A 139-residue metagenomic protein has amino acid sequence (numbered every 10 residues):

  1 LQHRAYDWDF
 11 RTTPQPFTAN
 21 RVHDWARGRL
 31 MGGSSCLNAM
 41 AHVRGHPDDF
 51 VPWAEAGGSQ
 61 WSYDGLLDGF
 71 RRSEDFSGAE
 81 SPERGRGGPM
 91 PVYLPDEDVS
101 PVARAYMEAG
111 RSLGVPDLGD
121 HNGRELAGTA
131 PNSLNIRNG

Functional and structural regions predicted by a protein language model:
L1-R72: N-terminal glycine-rich phosphate/pyrophosphate-binding loop and immediately adjacent elements
E55-G139: Conserved redox-cofactor binding core of oxidoreductases
